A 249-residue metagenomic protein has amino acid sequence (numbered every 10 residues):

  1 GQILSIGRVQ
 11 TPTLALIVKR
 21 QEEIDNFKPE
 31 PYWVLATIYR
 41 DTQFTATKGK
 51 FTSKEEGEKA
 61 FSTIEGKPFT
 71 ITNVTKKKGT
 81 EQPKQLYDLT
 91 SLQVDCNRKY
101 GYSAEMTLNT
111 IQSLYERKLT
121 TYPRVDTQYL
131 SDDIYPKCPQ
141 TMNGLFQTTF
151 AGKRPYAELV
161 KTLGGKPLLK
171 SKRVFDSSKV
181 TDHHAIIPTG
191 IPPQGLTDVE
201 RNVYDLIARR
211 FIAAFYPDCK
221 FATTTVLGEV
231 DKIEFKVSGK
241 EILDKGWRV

Functional and structural regions predicted by a protein language model:
G1-V249: Core catalytic DNA strand-manipulation module of type IA topoisomerases
